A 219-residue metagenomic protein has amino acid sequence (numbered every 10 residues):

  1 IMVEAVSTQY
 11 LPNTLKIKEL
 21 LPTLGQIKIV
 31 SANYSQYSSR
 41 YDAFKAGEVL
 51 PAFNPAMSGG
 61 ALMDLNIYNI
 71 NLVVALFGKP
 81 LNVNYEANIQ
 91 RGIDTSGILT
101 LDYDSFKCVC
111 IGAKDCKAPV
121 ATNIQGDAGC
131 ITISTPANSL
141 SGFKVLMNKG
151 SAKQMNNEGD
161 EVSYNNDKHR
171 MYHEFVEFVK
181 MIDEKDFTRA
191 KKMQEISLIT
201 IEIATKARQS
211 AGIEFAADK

Functional and structural regions predicted by a protein language model:
I1-Q9: Beta-strand-loop-alpha-helix segment that lines the small-molecule cofactor/substrate pocket of alpha/beta enzymes
Q9-L81: Predominantly a Rossmann-like dinucleotide-binding segment in NAD(P)-dependent oxidoreductases
N13-T14, N69-I70, Y172-V179, I201-A204: A general structural signal for well-ordered alpha-helical segments in protein cores
N69-S141, V176-K185, D218: Contiguous beta-strand/loop segments that form the cofactor/metal-binding neighborhood of enzyme cores
V109-G112, I131-T135, S151-D167: Short amphipathic beta-strand/extended segments with alternating polar/hydrophobic composition
T122, S139-Q154: Short polybasic amphipathic segments
V162-V176, K192: Active-site loop of classical SDR/Rossmann-like NAD(P)-dependent oxidoreductases, centered on the catalytic Tyr-X3-Lys
E177-K219: C-terminal helix-rich "cap/oligomerization" subdomain common to oxidoreductases
